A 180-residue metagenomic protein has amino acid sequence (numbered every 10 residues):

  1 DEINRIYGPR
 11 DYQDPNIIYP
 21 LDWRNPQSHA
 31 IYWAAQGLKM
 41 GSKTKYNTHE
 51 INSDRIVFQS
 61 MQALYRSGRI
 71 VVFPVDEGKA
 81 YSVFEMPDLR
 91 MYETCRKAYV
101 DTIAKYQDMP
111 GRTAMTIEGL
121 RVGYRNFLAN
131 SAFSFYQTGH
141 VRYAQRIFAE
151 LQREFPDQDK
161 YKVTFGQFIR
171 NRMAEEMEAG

Functional and structural regions predicted by a protein language model:
D1-N126, S134-G139, E178-A179: Extended ligand-binding clefts on enzyme/binding-domain cores
A129-N130, K162-V163: Alpha-solenoid helical repeat scaffolds
G139-D157: TPR/TPR-like (Sel1-like) alpha-helical repeat modules
V141, N171-G180: Alpha-helical linker/edge segments of TPR/alpha-solenoid repeat scaffolds and analogous pre-/post-domain helices
D157-D159, F165: A short, surface-exposed interaction/processing loop segment used at functional sites
